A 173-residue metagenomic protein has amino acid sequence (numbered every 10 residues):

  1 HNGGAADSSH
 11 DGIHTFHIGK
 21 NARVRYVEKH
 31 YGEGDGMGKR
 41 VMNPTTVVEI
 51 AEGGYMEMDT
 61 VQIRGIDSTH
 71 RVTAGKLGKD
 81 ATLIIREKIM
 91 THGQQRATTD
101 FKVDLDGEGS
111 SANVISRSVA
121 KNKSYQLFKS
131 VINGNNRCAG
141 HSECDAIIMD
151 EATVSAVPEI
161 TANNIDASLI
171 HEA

Functional and structural regions predicted by a protein language model:
H1-A173: Conserved beta-strand/loop scaffold segments within soluble protein domains that form the structured core and edges
